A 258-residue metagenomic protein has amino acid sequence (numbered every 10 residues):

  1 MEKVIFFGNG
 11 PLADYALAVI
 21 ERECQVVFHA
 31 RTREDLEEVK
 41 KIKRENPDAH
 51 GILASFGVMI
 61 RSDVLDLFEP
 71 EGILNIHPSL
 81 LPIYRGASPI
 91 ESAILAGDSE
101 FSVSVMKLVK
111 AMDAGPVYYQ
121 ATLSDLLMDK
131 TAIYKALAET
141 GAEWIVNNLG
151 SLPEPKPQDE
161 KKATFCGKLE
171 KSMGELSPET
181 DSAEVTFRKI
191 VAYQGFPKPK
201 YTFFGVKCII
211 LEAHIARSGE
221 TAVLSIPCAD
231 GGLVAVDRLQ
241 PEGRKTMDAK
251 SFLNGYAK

Functional and structural regions predicted by a protein language model:
K3-I5, G10-L12, E21, F56-C166: Donor/substrate-binding cores of folate-linked one-carbon enzymes
F7-P11, R31-R33, A54-S55, M173: Structural motif
A16-Q25: A short, Lys/Arg-enriched amphipathic alpha-helix followed by its capping loop at the start of a domain
V26-L36: A short beta-strand-loop structural module common to alpha/beta enzyme folds
V27, A49-H50, E71: Conserved acidic residues
L36-P47, D66: Short amphipathic alpha-helix with an adjacent loop that forms part of the alpha/beta core around
D48-G57: Short, structured active-site "lid" loops
E160-K258: Internal anion-binding site segments
